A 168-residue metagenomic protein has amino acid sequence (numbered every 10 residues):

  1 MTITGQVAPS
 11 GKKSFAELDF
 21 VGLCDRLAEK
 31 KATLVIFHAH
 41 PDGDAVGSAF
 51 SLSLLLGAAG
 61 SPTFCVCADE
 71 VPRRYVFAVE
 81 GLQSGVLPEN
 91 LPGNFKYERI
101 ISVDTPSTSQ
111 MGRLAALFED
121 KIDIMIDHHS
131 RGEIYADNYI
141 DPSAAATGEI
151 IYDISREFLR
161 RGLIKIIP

Functional and structural regions predicted by a protein language model:
M1-P168: Replace "Mg2+/Mn2+-dependent" with "divalent metal-dependent
